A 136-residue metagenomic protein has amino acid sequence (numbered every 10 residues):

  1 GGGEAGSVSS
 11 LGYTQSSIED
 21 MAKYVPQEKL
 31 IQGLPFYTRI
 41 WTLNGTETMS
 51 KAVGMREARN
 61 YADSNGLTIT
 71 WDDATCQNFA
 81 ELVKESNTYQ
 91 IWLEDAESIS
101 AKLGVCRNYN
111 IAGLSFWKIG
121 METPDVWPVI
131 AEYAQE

Functional and structural regions predicted by a protein language model:
G1-S64: Substrate-binding surface in catalytic domains of secreted glycosidases
G2-S9, T88-W92, F116: Second-shell loop/turn segments in exported
V8-Q15, L93-S100, M121: Soluble non-cytosolic domains of exported or imported proteins
Q15-E19, S100-G104, N108, P128: Solvent-exposed, polar/charged alpha-helical surfaces in well-ordered, non-transmembrane soluble domains, broadly
Q32, C106, L114: Conserved, mostly hydrophobic/aromatic
R39-I40, M121-D125: Flexible loop/turn segments at secondary-structure boundaries
M55-N110: Hydrophobic, secondary-structure "cap" segments at the distal end of domains
T123-E136: Short acidic, glycine/proline-enriched helix-loop-strand junctions
